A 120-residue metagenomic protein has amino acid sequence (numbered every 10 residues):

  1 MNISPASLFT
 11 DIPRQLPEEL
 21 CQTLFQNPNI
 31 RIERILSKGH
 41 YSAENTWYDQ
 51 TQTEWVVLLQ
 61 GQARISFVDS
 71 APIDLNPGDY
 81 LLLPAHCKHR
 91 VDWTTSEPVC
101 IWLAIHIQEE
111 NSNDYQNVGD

Functional and structural regions predicted by a protein language model:
M1-W47, V118-D120: A short, N-terminal "cap"/entry segment at the start of jelly-roll beta-barrel domains of the cupin/DSBH fold
I3, A104-D120: A hydrophobic/aromatic-rich effector-binding and dimerization subdomain of bacterial HTH-type transcriptional regulators
Q22-L24, A43-Q50, F67, I73-D74 (+1 more regions): Short histidine-centered beta-strand/loop micro-motifs that create catalytic or ligand/metal-coordination sites
N29, S70, S96-P98: Short strand-connecting beta-turns/loops that link adjacent beta-strands
R34, Q60, F67-D69, A85 (+2 more regions): Residue-level recognition of conserved beta-strand positions in structured domain cores
D49-I65: Short, conserved beta-strand element in jelly-roll/cupin
D69-A85: Short acidic-glycine-tyrosine-enriched beta hairpin
H86-N111: Ligand-binding loop in jelly-roll beta-barrel domains
